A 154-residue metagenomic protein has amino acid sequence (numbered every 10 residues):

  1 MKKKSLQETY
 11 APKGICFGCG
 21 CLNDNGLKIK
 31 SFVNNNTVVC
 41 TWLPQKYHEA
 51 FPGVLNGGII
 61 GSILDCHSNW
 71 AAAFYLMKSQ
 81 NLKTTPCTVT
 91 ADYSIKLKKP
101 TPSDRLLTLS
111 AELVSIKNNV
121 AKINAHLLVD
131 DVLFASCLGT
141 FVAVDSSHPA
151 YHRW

Functional and structural regions predicted by a protein language model:
M1-F51: Non-catalytic linker/capping segments at the edges of enzyme domains
M1-Y10, T101-T108, E112-W154: HotDog/MaoC-like acyl-thioester-processing domains
N25-K28, T41, T90-S94, T108-S110 (+2 more regions): Conserved beta-strand residues within beta-sheet cores
F32-N34, K98, V142: A structural detector for beta-sheet-dominated domains
N35-T37, L55-L82: Active-site helix/loop of acyl-thioester processing domains in fatty-acid/polyketide metabolism, spanning hotdog-fold
W42-P44, L97, A143: Hydrophobic residues in beta-strands and at strand termini
F51-V54, R105: Short histidine-centered beta-strand/loop micro-motifs that create catalytic or ligand/metal-coordination sites
N69-T108: Hydrophobic beta-strand-centered segment that forms part of the acyl-chain substrate-binding groove
